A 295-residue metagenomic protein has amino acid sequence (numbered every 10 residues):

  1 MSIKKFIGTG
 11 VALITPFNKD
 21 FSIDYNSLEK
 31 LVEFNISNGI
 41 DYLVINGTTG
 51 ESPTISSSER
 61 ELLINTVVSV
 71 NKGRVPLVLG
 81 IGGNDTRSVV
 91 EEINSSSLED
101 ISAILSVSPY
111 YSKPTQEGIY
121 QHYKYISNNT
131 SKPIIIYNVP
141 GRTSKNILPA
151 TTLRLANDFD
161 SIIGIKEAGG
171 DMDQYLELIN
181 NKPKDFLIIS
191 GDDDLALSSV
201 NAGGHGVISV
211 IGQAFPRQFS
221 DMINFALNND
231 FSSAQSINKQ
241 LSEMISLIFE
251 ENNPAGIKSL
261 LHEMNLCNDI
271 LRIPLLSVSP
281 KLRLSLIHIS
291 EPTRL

Functional and structural regions predicted by a protein language model:
I3-V11, F17-S144: Active-site beta->alpha loop and helix N-cap motifs at the rims of alpha/beta catalytic domains
N26-F34, S58-L62, T66, E91 (+5 more regions): A non-catalytic, amphipathic alpha-helix used as a structural packing/dimerization or gating element in enzyme scaffolds
L28, R60, I64, V89 (+7 more regions): A general structural signal for well-ordered alpha-helical segments in protein cores
L62, T66-V70, S95, E99 (+7 more regions): Alpha-helical structural signal in soluble globular domains
R142-F249: Catalytic alpha/beta core domains of metabolic enzymes, predominantly
V200-G203, S242-L275: Conserved short secondary-structure transition element at the edge of the structured enzyme core that lines
I287-T293: Conserved small/polar residues in nucleotide/adenosyl-binding loops
